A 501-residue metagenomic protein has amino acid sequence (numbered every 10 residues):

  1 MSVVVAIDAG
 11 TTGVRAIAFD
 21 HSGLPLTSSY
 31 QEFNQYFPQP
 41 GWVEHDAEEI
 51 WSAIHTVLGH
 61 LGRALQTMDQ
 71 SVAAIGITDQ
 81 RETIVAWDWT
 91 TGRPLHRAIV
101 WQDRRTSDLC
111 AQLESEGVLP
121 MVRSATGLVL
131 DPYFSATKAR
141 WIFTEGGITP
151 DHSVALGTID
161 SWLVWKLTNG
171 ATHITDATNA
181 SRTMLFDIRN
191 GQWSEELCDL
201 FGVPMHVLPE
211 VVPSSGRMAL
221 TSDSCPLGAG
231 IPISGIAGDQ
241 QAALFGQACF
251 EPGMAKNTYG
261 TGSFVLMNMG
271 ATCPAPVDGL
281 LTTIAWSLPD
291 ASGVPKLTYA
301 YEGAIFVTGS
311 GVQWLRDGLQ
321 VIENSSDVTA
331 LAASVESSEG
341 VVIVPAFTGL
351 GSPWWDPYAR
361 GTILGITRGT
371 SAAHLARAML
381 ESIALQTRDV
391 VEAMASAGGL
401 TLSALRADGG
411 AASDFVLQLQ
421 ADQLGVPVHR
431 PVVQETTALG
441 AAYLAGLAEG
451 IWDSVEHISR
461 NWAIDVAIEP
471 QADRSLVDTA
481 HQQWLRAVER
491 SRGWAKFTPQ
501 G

Functional and structural regions predicted by a protein language model:
M1-H96, S124, L227-P232, P252 (+3 more regions): N-terminal glycine/serine-rich phosphate-binding loop of ATP-dependent small-molecule kinases, especially carbohydrate
V5-I7, S107, E114-T126, P132-H173 (+3 more regions): Active-site core segments that coordinate phosphate-bearing ligands/cofactors across diverse enzyme families
G13, D69-V72, D151, H206 (+2 more regions): Short secondary-structure junction motifs
G23, D46, I75, D103 (+3 more regions): Residue-level signal for inorganic ion chemistry
F33, D79, Q102, S215 (+2 more regions): Residues that line or immediately flank small-molecule/substrate-binding pockets and catalytic motifs
L65-W101, T126-S135, V164-D187, V212 (+1 more regions): Short beta-strand-loop/turn "lid" adjacent to the catalytic site in phosphate-handling enzymes
H96-C110, V432: Short, acidic/small-residue loops that bind anionic groups at enzyme active sites
